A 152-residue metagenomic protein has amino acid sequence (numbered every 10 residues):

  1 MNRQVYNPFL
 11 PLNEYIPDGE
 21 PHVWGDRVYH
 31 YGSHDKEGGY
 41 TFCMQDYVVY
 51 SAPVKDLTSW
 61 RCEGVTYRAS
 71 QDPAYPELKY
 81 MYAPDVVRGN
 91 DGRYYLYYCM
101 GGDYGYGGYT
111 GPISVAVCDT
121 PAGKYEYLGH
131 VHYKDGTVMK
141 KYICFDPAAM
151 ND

Functional and structural regions predicted by a protein language model:
M1-D152: Carbohydrate-active catalytic/glycan-binding domains of CAZyme proteins, especially the secreted or lumenal ectodomains
